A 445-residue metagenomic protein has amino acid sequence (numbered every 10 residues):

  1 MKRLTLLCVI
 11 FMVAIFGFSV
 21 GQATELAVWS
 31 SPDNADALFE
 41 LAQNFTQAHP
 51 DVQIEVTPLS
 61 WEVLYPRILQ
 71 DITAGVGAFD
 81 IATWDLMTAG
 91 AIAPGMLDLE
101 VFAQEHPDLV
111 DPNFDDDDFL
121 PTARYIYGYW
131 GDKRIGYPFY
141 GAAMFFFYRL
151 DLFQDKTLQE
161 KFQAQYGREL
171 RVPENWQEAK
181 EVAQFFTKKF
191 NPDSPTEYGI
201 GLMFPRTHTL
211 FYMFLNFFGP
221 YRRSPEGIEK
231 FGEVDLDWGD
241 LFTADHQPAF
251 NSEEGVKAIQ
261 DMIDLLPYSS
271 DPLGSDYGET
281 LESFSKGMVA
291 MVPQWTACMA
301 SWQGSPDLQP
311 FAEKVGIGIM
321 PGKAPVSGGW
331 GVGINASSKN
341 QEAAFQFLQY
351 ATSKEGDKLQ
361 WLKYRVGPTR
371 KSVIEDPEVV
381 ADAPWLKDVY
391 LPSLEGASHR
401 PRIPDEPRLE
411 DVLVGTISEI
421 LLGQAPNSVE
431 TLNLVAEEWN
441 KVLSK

Functional and structural regions predicted by a protein language model:
F18-G95, Q104-D117, T157-F162, R168-E169 (+5 more regions): Conserved N-terminal structural module of periplasmic/extracytoplasmic solute-binding proteins
Q53, A74, D132, L152 (+10 more regions): Extracytoplasmic/periplasmic substrate-recognition and gating elements
P58-R67, E174-E178, P272-K286: Short helix-initiation/N-cap motifs at beta->coil->alpha
D80-T83, A290-Q294: Paired acidic/hydrophobic, glycine-rich loop segments that form the ligand-binding mouth/hinge of periplasmic-binding
D85-F145, A312-G318, E378-A383: Hinge/lid segment of periplasmic solute-binding proteins
T88-I92, T296-P310: A ligand-binding cleft/hinge motif common to bilobed small-molecule-binding domains
E178-Q184, P220-G274: Glycine-centered hinge/linker elements that transmit conformational signals in sensory and ligand-binding systems
E378, P392-K445: Conserved C-terminal helix/tail region of periplasmic/extracytoplasmic solute-binding proteins
